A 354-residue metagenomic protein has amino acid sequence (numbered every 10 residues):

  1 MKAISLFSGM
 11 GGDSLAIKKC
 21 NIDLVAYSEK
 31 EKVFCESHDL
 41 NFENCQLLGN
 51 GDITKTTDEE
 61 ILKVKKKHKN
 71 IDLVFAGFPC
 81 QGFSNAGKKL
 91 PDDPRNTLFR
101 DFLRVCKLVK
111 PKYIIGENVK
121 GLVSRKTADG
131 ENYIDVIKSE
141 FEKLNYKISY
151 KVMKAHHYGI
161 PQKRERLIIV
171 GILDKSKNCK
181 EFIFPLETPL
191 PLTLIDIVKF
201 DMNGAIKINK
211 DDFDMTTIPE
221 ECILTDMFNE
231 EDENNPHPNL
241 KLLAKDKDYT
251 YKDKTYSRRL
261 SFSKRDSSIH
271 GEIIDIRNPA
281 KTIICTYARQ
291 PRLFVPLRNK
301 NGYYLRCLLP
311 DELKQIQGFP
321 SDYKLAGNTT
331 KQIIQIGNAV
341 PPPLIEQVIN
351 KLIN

Functional and structural regions predicted by a protein language model:
A3-D13, I17, H68-A86, Y113-V119 (+4 more regions): Conserved proline-anchored active-site loop of SAM-dependent methyltransferases that bridges a beta-strand
I4-T54: SAM cofactor-binding core of SAM-dependent methyltransferases, primarily the Rossmann-like beta-alpha-beta module
G11, K32, P79-Q81, K120-G121 (+5 more regions): Short, solvent-exposed loop/turn segments at secondary-structure junctions
K18-K19, D39-L40, A86-K88, T127-A128 (+1 more regions): Short amphipathic alpha-helical segments
N21-D23, N44, N70, K110 (+2 more regions): Short loop/turn motifs at secondary-structure junctions
N41-D58, V64-A76: Short, structured active-site "lid" loops
T56-H68, F83-I274: Class I S-adenosyl-L-methionine
F228-N354: C-terminal target-recognition/interaction regions appended to catalytic cores
